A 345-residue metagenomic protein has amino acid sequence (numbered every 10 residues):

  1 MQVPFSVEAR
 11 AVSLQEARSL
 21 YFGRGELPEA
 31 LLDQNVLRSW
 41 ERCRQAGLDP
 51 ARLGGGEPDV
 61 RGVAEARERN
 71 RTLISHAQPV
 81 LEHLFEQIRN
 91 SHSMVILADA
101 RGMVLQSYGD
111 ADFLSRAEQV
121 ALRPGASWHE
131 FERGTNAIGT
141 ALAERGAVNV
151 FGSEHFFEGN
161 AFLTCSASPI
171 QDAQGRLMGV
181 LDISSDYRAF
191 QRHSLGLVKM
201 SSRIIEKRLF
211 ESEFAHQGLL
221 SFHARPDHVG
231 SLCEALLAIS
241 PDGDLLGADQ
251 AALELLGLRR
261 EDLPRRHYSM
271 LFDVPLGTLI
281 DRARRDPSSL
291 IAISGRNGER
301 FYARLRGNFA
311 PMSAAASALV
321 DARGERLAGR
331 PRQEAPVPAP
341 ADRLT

Functional and structural regions predicted by a protein language model:
M1-E132, N136-G152, F162, Q171-D242: Intrinsically disordered, low-complexity terminal regulatory regions
V60, A126-E130, D186, R259 (+1 more regions): Short, solvent-exposed coil/turn linker segments
F85-E86, P226-V229, M270, G277-R284: Short linear motifs in intrinsically disordered
S107-G109, S153, F210, A248-Q250 (+2 more regions): Surface loops and adjacent helix of pleckstrin homology
A111-F113, A252-L255, F309-A310: Short, surface-exposed beta-strand-loop junctions and turns on beta-sheet-rich folds
S153-E154, F162-A167, F272-Q333: PAS-family sensory/regulatory modules and their coupling/dimerization elements
L181-F214, V229, A303-T345: Sensory coupling linkers of modular signal transduction proteins
R208-V274, A328-T345: Signal-transducing coiled-coil/dimerization helices and immediately adjacent hinge/linker segments that couple sensory
